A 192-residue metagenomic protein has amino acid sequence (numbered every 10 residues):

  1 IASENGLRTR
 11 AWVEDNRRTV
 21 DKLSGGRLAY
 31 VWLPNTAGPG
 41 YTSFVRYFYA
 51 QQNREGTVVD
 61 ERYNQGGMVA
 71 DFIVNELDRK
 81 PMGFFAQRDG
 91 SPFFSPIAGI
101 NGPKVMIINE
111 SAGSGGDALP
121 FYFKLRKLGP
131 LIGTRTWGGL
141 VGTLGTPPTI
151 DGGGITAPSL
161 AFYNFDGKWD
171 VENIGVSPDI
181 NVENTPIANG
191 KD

Functional and structural regions predicted by a protein language model:
I1-G153, I187-D192: Cleft-lining beta-strand/loop regions that shape enzyme active-site pockets
R18-T19, S114, D151-N181: Metal-dependent DNA phosphodiester-chemistry modules and their immediately adjacent helices/loops in DNA-processing
A37, G83, F162-Y163, V182: Active-site/binding-pocket entry motifs
R79, L125, L144, S159-L160 (+2 more regions): A residue-level detector for conformationally permissive "hinge/kink" positions
D179, E183-N184, K191: Extracellular low-complexity, Gly/Ser/Thr-rich intrinsically disordered linkers and protease-sensitive activation/hinge
